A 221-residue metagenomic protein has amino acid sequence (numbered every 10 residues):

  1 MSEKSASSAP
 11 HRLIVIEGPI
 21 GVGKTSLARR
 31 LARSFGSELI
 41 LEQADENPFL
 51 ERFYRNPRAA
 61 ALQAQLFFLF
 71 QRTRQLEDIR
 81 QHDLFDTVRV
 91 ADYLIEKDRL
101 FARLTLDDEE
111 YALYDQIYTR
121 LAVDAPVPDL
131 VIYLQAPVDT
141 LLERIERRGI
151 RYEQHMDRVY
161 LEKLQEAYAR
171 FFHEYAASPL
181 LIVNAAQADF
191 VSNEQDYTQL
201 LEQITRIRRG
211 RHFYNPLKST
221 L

Functional and structural regions predicted by a protein language model:
M1-R12: Extreme N-terminal, non-catalytic leader segments that precede Walker-type/kinase nucleotide-binding cores
I16: Hydrophobic anchor at the beta1->P-loop junction of P-loop NTPases
P19: P-loop (Walker A) phosphate-binding loop of NTP-binding proteins
K24: Conserved lysine of the Walker
R29, R33-Q71: Conserved substrate/cofactor phosphate-moiety recognition/catalytic segment in nucleotide-dependent phosphotransferases
A60-P126: Glycine-rich phosphate-binding loop used to anchor ATP phosphates in small-molecule kinases, encompassing both
D98-A169: A glycine- and Lys/Arg-enriched "phosphate-lid" helix/loop adjacent to the NTP-binding pocket of small-molecule kinases
E146-Q154, E162-L221: NTP-dependent small-molecule kinase module
